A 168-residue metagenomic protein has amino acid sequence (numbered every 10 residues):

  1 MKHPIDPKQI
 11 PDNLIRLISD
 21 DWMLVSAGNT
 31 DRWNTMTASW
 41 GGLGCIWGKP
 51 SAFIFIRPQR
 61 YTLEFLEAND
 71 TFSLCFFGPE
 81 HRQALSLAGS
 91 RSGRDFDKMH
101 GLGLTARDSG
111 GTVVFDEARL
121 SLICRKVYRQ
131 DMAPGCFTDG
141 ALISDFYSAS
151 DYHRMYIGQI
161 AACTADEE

Functional and structural regions predicted by a protein language model:
M1-A38, G42-E168: Active-site-proximal mixed secondary-structure blocks
